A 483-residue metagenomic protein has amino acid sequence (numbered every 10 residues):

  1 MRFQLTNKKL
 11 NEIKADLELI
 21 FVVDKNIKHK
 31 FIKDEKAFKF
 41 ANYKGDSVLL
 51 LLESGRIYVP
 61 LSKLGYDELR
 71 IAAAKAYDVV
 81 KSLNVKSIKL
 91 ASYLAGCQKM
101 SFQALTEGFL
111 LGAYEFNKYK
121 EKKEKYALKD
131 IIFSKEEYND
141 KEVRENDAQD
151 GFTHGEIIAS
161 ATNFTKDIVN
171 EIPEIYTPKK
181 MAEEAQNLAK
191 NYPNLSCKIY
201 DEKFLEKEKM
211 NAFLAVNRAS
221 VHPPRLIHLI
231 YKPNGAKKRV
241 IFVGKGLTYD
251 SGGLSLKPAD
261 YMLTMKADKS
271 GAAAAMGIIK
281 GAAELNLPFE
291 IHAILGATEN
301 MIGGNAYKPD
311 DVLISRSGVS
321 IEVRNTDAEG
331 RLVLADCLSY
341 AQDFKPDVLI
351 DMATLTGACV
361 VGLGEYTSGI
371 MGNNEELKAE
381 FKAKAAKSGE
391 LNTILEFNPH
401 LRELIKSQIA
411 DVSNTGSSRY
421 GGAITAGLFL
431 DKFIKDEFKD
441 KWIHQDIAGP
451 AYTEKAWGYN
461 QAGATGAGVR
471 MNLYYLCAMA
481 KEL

Functional and structural regions predicted by a protein language model:
M1-G246: Short amphipathic alpha-helical segment within the helicase RecA-like ATPase core that mediates nucleic-acid
R2, N26, A182-L483: A generic structural signal for tightly packed, nonpolar segments enriched in small/aliphatic residues
